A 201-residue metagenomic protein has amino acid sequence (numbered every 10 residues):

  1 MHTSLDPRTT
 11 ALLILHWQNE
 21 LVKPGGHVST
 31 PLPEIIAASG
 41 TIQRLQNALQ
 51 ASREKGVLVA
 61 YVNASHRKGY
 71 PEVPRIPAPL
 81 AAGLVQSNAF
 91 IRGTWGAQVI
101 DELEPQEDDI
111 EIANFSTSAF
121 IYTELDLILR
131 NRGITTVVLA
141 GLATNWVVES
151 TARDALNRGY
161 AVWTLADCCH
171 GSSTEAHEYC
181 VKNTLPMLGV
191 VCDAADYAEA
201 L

Functional and structural regions predicted by a protein language model:
M1-A11, N47-K55, Y70-E72, L80-L201: Active-site-adjacent betaalpha module
R8, G26-S52, V57-V59: A short alpha/beta connector and helix-capping loop motif
L12, V59-V62: Glycine-rich, aromatic-flanked loop segments that form ligand/cofactor-binding clefts across common enzyme folds
L13-Q18: N-terminal nucleotide-binding beta1-loop-alpha1 segment
E20, R67, G171: Active-site loop signature of alpha/beta-hydrolase-fold enzymes
E20-G25, Y70-P71: Short acidic/His/Gly/Ser-rich catalytic and metal-binding motifs that mark active-site loops of diverse hydrolases
G26-P33, P77-V85: Short glycine/proline- and charge-enriched loop/turn segments that cap or connect secondary-structure elements
V62-S65, L142: Short, well-ordered beta-to-alpha junction loops that form the rim of enzyme active sites and present histidine/acidic
